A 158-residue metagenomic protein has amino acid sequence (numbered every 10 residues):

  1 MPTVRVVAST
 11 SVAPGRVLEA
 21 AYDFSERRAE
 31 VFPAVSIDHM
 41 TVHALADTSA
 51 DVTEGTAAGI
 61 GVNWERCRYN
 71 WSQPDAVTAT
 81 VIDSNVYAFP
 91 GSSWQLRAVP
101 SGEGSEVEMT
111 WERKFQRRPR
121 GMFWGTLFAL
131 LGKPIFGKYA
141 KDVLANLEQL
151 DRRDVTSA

Functional and structural regions predicted by a protein language model:
M1-T48: Hydrophobic ligand-binding cavity/cleft-lining segments
M1-V7, I37, W64, A76 (+2 more regions): Intrinsic-disorder/low-complexity, polar/charged segments enriched in Ser/Thr/Lys/Arg/Asp/Glu/Gln
S11-G15, L45-A46, N70-D75, R97-E108 (+1 more regions): A short, structured loop/turn motif at beta-sheet edges
A13-A20, L131, I135, Y139: Short amphipathic alpha-helical segments
R16-L18, A29, V62-W64, F89 (+1 more regions): Short acidic, gly/pro-rich beta-turn/loop elements at beta-sheet edges and active-site/ligand-binding grooves
D38-Y87, K141-A158: Glycine-rich portal/gate segments that line the openings of hydrophobic small-molecule binding cavities
V81-K138: Beta-strand/loop substructures that line and gate deep hydrophobic ligand-binding cavities in soluble
